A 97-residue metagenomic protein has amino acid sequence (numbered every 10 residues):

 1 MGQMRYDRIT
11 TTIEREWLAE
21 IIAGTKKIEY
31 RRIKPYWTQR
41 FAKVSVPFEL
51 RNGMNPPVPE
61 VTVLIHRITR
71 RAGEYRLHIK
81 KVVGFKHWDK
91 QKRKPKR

Functional and structural regions predicted by a protein language model:
G2-R97: Catalytic phosphate/metal-binding cores of nucleic-acid and nucleotide-processing enzymes, i.e., regions that mediate
